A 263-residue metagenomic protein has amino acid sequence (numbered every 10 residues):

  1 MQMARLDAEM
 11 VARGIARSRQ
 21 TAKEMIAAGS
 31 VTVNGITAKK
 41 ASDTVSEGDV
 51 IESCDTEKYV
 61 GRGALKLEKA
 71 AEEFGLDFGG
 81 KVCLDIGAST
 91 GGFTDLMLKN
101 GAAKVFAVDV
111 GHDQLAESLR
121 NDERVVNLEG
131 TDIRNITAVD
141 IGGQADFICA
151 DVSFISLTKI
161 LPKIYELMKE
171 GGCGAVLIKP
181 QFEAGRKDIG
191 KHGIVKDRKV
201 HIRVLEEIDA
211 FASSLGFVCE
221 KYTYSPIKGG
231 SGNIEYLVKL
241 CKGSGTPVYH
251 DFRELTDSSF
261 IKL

Functional and structural regions predicted by a protein language model:
M1-D49, V82: A basic, amphipathic helix-loop patch mediating RNA/tRNA/ribosome contacts
V31, A103-V108: Short beta-strand element of Class I
F78-S89: Conserved class I S-adenosyl-L-methionine
T90-G101: Conserved SAM-binding loop of SAM-dependent methyltransferases across substrates and taxa, primarily the Class I
F106-K159: S-adenosyl-L-methionine
T158-A175: A short glycine-rich, Lys/Arg-flanked "PGG" loop and its adjoining helix->strand segment in the class I
P180-K196: Short, glycine-/aromatic-enriched active-site segment of Class I SAM-dependent methyltransferases
I234, V238-L263: Flexible, glycine-/basic-rich loop-and-beta segments that form/coincide with the SAM-dependent methyltransferase
